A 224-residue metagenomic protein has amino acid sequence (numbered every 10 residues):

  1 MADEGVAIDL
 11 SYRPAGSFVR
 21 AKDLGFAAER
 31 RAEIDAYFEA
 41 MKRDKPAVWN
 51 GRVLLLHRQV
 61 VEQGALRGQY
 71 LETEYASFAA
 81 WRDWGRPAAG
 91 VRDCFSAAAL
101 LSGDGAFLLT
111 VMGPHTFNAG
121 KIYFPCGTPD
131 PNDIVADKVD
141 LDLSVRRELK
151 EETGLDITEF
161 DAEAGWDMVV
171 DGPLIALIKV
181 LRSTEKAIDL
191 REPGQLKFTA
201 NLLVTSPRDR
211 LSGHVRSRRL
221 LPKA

Functional and structural regions predicted by a protein language model:
M1-F124, T128-R147, L155-L190, T205-P207 (+1 more regions): N-terminal leader/linker segments that precede catalytic domains of diphosphate-processing enzymes
E152: Short alpha-helical functional segments enriched in proximate histidine and acidic residues
E192-G194: Short amphipathic alpha-helices in soluble, non-transmembrane regions that often serve as interface/regulatory elements
K197: Glycine/proline-rich loop-helix segments at beta-alpha junctions forming the active-site rim of enzyme cores
